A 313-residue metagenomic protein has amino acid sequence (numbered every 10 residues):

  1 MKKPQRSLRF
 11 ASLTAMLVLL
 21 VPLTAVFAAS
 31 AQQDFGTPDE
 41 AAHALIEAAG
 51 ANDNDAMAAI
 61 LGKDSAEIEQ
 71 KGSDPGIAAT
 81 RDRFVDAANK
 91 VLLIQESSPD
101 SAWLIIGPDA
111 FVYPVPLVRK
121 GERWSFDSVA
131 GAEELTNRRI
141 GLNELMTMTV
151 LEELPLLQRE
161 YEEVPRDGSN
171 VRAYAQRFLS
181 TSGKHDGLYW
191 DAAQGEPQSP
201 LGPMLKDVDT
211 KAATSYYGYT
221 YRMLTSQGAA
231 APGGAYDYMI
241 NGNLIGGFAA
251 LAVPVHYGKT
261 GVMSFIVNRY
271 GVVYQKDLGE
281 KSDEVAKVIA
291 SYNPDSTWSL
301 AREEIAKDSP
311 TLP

Functional and structural regions predicted by a protein language model:
M1-R9: N-terminal secretory signal peptides that target proteins for export/translocation
A11-A25: Bacterial N-terminal signal peptides
F27-E47, G131-L156, E160: Short, low-complexity N-terminal intrinsically disordered segments enriched in polar/charged residues
D53-S65, V171-A173, F178: Short, well-ordered alpha-helical segments enriched in acidic and aromatic residues
S65-Y113, T210-Y217, R222, Q227-A230 (+1 more regions): Surface-exposed, charged secondary-structure patches
A102-I105, D109-L145, E152, V272-K276: Short beta-strand edge/turn micro-motifs at domain boundaries
Y161-G261: Flexible, glycine-rich surface segments
G246-L300, T311-L312: C-terminal soluble interaction/assembly domains
